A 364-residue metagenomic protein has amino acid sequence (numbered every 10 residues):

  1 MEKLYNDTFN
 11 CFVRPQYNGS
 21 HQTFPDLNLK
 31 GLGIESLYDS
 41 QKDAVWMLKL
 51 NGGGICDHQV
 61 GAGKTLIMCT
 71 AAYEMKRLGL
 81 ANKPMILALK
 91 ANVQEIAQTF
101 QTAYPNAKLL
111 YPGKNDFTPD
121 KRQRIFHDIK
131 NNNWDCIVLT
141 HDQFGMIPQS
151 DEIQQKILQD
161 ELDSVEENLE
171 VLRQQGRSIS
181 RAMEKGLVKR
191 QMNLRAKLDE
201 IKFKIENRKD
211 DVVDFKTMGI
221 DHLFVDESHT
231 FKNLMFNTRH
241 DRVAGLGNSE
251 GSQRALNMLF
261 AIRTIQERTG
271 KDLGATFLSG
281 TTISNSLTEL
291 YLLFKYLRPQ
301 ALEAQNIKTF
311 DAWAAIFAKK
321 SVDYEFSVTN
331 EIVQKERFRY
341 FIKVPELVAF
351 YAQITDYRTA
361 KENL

Functional and structural regions predicted by a protein language model:
M1-F9, V13: N-terminal accessory nucleic-acid engagement/regulatory domains that precede and modulate ATP-driven motor cores
Y5, R122-G176, R181-H222, K232 (+2 more regions): Inter-lobe coupling linker of SF2 helicases/translocases
C11-D57: Conserved pre-motif I regulatory segment
L50-C56, N82, W134-D135, D272-G274: Pre-Walker A (Motif I) flank of P-loop NTPase domains
N51-A72: Walker A/P-loop
I67-Q98, A107, R268-G274: Conserved SF1/SF2 helicase motif Ia
A91-T118, R124, D128-N131, L297-A301: Conserved helix-turn-beta segment of the N-terminal RecA-like "Helicase ATP-binding" lobe in SF1/SF2 helicases
D226-E227: Walker B catalytic acidic pair
